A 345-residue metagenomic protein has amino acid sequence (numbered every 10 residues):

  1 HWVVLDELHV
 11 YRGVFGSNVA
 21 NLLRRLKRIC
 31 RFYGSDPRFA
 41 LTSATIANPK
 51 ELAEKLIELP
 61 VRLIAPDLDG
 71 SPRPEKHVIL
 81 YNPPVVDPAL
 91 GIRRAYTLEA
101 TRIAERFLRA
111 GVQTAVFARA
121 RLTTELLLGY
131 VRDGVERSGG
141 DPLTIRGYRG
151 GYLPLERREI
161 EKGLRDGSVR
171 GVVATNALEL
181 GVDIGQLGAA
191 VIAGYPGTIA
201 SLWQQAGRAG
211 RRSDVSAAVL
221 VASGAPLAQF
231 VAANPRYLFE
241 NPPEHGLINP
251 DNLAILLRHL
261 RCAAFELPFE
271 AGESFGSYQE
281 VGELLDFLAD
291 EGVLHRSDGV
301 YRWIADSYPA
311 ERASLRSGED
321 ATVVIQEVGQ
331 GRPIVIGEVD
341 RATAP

Functional and structural regions predicted by a protein language model:
H1-V324, G329-Q330: Helicase motor core with emphasis on the C-terminal RecA-like subdomain
V323, G329-P345: Beta-strand/loop-dominated core regions that host nucleotide or nucleotide-derived cofactor-binding catalytic loops
